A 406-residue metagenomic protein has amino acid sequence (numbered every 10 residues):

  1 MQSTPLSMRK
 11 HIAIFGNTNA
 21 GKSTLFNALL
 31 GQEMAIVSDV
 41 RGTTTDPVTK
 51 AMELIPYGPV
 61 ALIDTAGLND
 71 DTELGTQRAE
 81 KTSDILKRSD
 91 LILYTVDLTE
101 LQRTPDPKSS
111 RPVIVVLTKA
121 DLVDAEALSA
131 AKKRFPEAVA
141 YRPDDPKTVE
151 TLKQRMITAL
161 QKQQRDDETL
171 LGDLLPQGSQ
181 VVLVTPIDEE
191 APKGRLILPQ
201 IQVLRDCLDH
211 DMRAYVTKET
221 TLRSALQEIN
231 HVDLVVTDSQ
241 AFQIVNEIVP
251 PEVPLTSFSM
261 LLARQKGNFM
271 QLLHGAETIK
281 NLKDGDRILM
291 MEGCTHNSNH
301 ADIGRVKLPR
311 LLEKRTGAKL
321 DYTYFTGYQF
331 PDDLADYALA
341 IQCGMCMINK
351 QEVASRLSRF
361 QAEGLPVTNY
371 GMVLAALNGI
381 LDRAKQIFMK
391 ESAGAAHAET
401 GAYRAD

Functional and structural regions predicted by a protein language model:
M1-T76, E80, D84-I85: Conserved G1/Walker A P-loop phosphate-binding module
G21-T24, A79, D84, L183 (+2 more regions): Short, charged N-terminal beta->alpha structural module
K50-G58, E73-A140, T169-D173, L196-Y215 (+3 more regions): Conserved C-terminal guanine-recognition region of P-loop GTPase G domains, centered on the G4
T65, T95-E100, I114-A127, V139-T148 (+7 more regions): G-domain G4 guanine-recognition motif of GTPases
S89, V232, Y337: An anion/phosphate-binding loop that grips the pyrophosphate of nucleotide cofactors and donors
R111-I114, K119-D173, Q180-V182, D211-R213 (+6 more regions): Canonical P-loop GTPase G-domain recognition
R264-G317, F325-Q329, L334: Redox- and metal-dependent alpha/beta enzyme cores, enriched for Fe-S-associated oxidoreductases and cofactor-handling
D284, K307, L311, L334 (+1 more regions): C-terminal functional extensions of proteins
